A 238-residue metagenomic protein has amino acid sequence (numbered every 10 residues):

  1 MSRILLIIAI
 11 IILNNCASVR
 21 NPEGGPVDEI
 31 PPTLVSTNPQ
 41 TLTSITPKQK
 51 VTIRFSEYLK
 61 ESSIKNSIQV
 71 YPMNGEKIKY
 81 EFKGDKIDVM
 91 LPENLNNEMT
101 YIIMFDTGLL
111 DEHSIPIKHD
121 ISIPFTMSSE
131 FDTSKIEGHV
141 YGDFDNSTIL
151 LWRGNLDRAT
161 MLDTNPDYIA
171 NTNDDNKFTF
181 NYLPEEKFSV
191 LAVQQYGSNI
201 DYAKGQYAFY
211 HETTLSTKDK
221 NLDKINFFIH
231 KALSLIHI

Functional and structural regions predicted by a protein language model:
I4-L13: Sec-dependent N-terminal signal peptides
I8, L191-A192: A generic hydrophobic-helix recognition signal that picks specific residues within alpha-helical hydrophobic
I12-N15, Y196: A generic secondary-structure signal for well-formed alpha-helical elements
A17-D175, T179-Y182, K187-L191, G205-F209 (+1 more regions): Acidic, low-complexity Ser/Thr/Gly/Pro-rich repeat segments typical of extracellular/periplasmic and surface-exposed
P116-H119, Q195-L233: Structured interaction patches on ligand/partner-binding surfaces of diverse proteins
T133, L233-S234: Coil residues (strongly favoring Ser/Thr
I236-I238: Conserved small/polar residues in nucleotide/adenosyl-binding loops
